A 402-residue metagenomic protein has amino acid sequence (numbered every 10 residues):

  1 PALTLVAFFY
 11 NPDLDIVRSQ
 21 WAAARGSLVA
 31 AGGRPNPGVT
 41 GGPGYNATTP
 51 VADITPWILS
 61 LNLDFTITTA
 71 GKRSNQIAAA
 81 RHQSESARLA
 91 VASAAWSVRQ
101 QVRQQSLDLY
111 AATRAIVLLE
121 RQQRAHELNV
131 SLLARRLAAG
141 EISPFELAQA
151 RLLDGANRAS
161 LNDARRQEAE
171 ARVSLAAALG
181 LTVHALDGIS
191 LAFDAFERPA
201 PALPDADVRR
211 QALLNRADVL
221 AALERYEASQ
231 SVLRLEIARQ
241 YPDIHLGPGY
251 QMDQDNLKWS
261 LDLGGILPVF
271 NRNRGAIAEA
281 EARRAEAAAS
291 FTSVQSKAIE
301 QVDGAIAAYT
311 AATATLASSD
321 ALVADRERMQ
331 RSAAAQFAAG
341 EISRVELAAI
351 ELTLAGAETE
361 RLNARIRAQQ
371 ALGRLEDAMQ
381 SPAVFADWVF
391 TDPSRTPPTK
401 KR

Functional and structural regions predicted by a protein language model:
P1-G32, N36, E141, S190-E227 (+8 more regions): Bacterial Sec-pathway N-terminal export signals of envelope proteins
A2, P56-I58, Q104, Q149 (+4 more regions): Transmembrane beta-barrel architecture of outer-membrane proteins
L5-I16, A22-P37, T48-D53, L61-A79 (+8 more regions): A glycine-/polar-enriched beta->alpha junction
P37-A47, P242-M252: Transmembrane beta-strand segments that form the barrel wall of outer-membrane beta-barrel proteins
R73, H82, L89-Q211, A305-A308 (+6 more regions): Periplasmic alpha-helical coiled-coil/stalk elements that build and connect Gram-negative outer-membrane
A164, A217, A364: Metallo-beta-lactamase
V183, E360-R402: Acidic, low-complexity, intrinsically disordered peripheral segments
A312-R344: C-terminal hydrophobic structural anchor segments that stabilize assembly/packing rather than catalytic chemistry
